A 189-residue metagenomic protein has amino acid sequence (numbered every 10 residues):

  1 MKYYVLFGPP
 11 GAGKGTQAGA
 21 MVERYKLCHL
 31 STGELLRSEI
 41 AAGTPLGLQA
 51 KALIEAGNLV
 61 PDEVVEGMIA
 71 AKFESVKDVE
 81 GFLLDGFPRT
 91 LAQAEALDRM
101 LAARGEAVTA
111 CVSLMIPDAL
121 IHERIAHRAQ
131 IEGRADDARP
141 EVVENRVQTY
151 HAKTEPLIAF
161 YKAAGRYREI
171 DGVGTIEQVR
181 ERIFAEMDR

Functional and structural regions predicted by a protein language model:
M1-R189: Glycine-rich phosphate-binding loop of ATP-dependent small-molecule kinases
